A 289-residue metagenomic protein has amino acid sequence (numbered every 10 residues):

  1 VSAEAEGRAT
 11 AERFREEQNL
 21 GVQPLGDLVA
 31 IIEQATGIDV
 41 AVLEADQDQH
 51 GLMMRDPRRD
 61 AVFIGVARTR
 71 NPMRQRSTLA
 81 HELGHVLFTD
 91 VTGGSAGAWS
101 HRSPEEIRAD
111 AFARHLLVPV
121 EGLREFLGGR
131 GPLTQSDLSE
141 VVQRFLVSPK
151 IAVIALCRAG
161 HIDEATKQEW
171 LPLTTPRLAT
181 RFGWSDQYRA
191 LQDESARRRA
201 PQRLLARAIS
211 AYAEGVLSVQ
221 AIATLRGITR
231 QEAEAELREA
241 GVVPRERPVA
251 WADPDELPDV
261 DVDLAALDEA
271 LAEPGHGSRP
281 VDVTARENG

Functional and structural regions predicted by a protein language model:
V1-G289: Active-site hotspot residues in diverse enzymes, especially metal/ion-binding acidic/histidine motifs
